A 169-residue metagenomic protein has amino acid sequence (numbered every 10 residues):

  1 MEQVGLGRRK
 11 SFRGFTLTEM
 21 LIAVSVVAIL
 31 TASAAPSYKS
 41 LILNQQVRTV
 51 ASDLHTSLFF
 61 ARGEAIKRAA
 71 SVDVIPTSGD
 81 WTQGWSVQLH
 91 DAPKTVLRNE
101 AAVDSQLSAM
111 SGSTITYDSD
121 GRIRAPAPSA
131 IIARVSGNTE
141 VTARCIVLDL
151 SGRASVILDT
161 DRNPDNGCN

Functional and structural regions predicted by a protein language model:
M1-R8, V24, I29-G63, K67 (+1 more regions): N-terminal helix-rich module
R13-S25: N-terminal signal-anchor/signal peptide hydrophobic helix marking the start of the first transmembrane segment
